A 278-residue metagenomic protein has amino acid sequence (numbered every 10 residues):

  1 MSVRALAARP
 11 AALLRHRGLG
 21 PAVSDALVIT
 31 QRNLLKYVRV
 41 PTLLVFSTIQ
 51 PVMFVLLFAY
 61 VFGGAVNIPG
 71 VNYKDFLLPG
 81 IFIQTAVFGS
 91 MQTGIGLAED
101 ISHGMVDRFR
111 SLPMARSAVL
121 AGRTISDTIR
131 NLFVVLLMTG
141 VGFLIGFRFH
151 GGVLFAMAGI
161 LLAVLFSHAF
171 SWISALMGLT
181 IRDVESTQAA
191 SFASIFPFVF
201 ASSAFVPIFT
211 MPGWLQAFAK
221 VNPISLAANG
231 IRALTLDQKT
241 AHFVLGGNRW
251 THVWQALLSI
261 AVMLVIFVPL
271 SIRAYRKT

Functional and structural regions predicted by a protein language model:
S2-A11, T235, K239, W254-T278: Junction motif at the cytosolic side of a transmembrane helix
S2-A5, P21-Q31, S202-L245, W254: Short hydrophobic, aromatic-rich alpha-helical segments embedded in or entering the lipid bilayer of multi-pass
R9-R17, I68-G70, D237-T251: Short helix-coil transition/hinge motifs at the ends and kinks of transmembrane helices, capturing the brief
Q31-Q50: Membrane-interface helix starts
M53-F58, K74-I145, F170, S174 (+2 more regions): Hydrophobic alpha-helical transmembrane segments of multi-pass membrane transport proteins
F58-N67, I145-H150, L154, I181-D183 (+3 more regions): Short helix-capping/hinge motifs at transmembrane helix termini and TM-loop junctions
Y60-G64, G178-S225, N229: Transmembrane helix segments
R116-S191, F196, R249-I272: Alpha-helical transmembrane segments and their short interhelical loops
